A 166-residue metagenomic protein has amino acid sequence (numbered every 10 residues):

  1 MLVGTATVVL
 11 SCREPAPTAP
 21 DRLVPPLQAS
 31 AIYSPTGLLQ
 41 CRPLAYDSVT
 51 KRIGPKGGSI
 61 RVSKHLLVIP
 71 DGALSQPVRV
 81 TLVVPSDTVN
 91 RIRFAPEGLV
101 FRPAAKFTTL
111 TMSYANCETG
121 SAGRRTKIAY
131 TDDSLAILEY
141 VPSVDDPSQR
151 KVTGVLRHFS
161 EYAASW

Functional and structural regions predicted by a protein language model:
T5-L39, W166: Bacterial Sec-dependent N-terminal signal peptides
S30-G57, V78-S134: Proteolytic processing hotspots in large secreted/extracellular or virion-associated proteins and select intracellular
P55-S75: Short, surface-exposed binding/anchoring microloops in extracellular/periplasmic proteins
C117, D146, R150: Polyanion-binding catalytic cores of nucleic-acid enzymes and NTP/SAM-utilizing transferases
S134-P147: Solvent-exposed beta-strand/loop surfaces of large extracellular or lumenal domains
K151-W166: C-terminal beta-strand-rich structural cap/linker in extracellular carbohydrate-active enzymes
